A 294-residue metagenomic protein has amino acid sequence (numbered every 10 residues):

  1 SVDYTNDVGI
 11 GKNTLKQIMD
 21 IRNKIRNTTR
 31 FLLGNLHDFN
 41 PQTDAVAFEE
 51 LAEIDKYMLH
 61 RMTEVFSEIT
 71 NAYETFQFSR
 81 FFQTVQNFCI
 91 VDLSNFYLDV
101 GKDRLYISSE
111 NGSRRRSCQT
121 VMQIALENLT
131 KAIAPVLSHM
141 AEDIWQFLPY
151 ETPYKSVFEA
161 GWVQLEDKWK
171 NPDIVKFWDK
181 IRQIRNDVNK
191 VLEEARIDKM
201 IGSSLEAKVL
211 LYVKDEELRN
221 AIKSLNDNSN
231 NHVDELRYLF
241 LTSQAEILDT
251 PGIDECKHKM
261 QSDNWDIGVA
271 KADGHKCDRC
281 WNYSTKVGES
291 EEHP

Functional and structural regions predicted by a protein language model:
S1, D20-L33, A52-V65, Q83-L105 (+2 more regions): Core structural elements
S1, T5-D20, E53, T75 (+2 more regions): Conserved phosphate-binding loops in nucleotide/dinucleotide-binding enzymes
S1-E49, Y150-P153, D198-S203: Catalytic adenosine-cofactor/nucleotide-binding cores of aminoacyl-tRNA synthetases and other
V8-L33, Q83-Q86, S117-E142: Structured ligand/cofactor/substrate-binding pocket environments in proteins
I25, L93, S138, L192 (+1 more regions): Residue-level signal for inorganic ion chemistry
F39-S67, L98-V191, A195-E217, L239 (+1 more regions): Acidic, turn-prone loop/beta-hairpin segments
C277-C280, P294: Short cysteine-rich clusters marking metal-coordination/redox-active sites
Y283-K286: Cys/His-rich metal-chelating microdomains
